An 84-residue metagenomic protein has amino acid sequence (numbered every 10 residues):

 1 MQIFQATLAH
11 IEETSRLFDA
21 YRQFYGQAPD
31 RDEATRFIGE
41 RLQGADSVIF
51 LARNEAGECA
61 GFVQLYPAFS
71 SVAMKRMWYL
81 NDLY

Functional and structural regions predicted by a protein language model:
M1-I3: Extreme N-terminal starter segment of soluble prokaryotic enzymes
Q5-K75, N81: Acetyl-CoA-dependent GNAT
